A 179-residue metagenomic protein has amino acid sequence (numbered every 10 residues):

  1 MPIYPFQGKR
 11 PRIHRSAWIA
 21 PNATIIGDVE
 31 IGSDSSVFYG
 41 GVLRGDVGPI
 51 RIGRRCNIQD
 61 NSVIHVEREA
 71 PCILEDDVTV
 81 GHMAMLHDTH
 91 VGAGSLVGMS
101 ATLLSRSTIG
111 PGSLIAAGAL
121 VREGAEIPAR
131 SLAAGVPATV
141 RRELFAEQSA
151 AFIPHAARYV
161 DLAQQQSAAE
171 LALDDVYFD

Functional and structural regions predicted by a protein language model:
M1-R12, D46-R54, D60-S62, V66-E67 (+2 more regions): Glycine-rich hexapeptide-repeat left-handed beta-helix
M1-V37: N-terminal segments that cap or nucleate solenoid repeat domains
P21, S33, Y39, R54 (+2 more regions): A cytosolic small-molecule/anion-sensing beta-strand core signal
